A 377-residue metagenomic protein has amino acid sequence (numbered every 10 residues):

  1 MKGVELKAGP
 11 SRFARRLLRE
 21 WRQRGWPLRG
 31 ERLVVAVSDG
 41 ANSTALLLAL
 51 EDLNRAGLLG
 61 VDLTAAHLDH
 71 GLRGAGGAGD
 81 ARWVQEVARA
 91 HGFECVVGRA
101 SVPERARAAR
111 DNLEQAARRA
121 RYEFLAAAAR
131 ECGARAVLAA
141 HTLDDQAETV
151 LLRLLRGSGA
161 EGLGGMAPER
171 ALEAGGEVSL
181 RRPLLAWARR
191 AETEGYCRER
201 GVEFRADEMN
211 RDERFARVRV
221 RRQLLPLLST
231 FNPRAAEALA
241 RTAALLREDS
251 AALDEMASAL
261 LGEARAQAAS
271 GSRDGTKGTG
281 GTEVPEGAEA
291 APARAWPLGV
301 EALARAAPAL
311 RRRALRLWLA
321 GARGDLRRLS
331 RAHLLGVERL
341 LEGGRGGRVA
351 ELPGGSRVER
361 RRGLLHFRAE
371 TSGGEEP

Functional and structural regions predicted by a protein language model:
K2-N42, G60-L68, A100-V102, A120 (+3 more regions): AMP-forming adenylation/ATP pyrophosphatase catalytic core
K2-R153, P285, V358: ATP-dependent adenylation/nucleotidyltransferase module used to activate substrates
L46, D80, R121, L143 (+5 more regions): Hydrophobic (often cysteine-bearing) scaffold residues that line and stabilize catalytic clefts of nucleotide/cofactor
L63, A136-A140, D144-L246, G262 (+2 more regions): Catalytic subdomain that performs nucleotidyl-dependent activation
L72-G74, R211-R214, E370: Acidic, metal-coordinating catalytic cores used for nucleic-acid/nucleotide bond scission and strand-transfer chemistry
H91, E199-R200, A306: Structured helix-beta-strand junction loops
